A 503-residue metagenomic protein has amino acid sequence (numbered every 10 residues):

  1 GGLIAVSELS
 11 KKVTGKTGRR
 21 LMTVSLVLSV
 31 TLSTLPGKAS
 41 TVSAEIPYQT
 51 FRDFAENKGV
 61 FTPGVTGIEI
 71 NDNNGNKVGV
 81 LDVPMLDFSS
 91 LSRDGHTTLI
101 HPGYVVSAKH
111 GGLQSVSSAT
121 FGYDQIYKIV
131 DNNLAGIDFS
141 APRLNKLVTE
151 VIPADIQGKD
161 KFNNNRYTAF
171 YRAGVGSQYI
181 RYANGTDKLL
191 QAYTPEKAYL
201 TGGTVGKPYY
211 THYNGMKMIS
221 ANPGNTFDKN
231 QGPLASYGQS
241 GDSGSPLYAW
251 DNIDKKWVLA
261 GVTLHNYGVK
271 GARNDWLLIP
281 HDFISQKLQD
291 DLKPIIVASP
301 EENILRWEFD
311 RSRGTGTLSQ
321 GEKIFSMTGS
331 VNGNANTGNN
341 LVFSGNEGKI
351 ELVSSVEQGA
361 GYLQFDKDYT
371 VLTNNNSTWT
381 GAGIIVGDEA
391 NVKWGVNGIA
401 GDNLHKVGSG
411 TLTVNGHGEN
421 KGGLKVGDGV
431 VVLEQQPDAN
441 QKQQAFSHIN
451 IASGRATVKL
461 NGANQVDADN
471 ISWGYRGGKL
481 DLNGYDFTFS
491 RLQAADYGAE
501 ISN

Functional and structural regions predicted by a protein language model:
G2-T14, G18, T31, G268-V269 (+1 more regions): Solvent-exposed adhesion/ligand-recognition segments of exported proteins
L35-A39: Sec/Tat signal peptide C-region and signal peptidase I cleavage site
S40-N71, R93-G111, G202-G232, S236-R306: C-terminal subregion of chymotrypsin/trypsin-like serine protease catalytic domains
K77-A108, Q125, N133-A135, G244: A conserved glycine-rich beta-strand in the N-terminal activation segment of trypsin-fold
H101-P102, V106-I137, L147-V151: Catalytic-histidine neighborhood of serine endopeptidases, predominantly the chymotrypsin-like S1/PA family
R143-Y237, G241: Chymotrypsin/trypsin-fold serine protease catalytic domain
N303-D310, G314, G410, V426-Q436 (+1 more regions): Glycine- and acidic-residue-biased ligand/ion/polar-headgroup-sensing regions
T337-G416, V458-N503: Extracellular, surface-exposed repeat architectures
